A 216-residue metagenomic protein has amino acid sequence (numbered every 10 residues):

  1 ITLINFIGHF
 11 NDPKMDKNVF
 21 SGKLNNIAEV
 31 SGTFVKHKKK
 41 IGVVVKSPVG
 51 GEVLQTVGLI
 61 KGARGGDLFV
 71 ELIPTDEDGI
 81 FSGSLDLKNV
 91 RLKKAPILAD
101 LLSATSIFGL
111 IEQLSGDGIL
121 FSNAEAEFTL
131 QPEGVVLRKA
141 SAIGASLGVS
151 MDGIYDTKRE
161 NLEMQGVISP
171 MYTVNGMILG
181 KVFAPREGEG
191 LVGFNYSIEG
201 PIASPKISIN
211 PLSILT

Functional and structural regions predicted by a protein language model:
I1-S169, A203-I214: Solvent-exposed beta-strand/coil patches in large extracellular/periplasmic or lumenal scaffold regions
S169-I209: Surface-exposed, gly/pro-biased binding rims or lids
